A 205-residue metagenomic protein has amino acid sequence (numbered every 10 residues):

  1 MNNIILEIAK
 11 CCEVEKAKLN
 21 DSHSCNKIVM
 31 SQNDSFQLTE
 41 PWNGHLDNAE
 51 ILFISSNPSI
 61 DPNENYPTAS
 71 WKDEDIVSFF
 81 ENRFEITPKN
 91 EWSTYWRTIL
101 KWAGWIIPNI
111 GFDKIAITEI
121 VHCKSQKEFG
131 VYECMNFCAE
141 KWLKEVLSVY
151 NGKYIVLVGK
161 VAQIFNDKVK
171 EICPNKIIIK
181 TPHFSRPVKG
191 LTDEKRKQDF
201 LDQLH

Functional and structural regions predicted by a protein language model:
M1-A9, D34, V121-H205: Glycine/proline-rich loop-helix segments at beta-alpha junctions forming the active-site rim of enzyme cores
N2-Y150: A polyanion-binding, active-site-adjacent surface
